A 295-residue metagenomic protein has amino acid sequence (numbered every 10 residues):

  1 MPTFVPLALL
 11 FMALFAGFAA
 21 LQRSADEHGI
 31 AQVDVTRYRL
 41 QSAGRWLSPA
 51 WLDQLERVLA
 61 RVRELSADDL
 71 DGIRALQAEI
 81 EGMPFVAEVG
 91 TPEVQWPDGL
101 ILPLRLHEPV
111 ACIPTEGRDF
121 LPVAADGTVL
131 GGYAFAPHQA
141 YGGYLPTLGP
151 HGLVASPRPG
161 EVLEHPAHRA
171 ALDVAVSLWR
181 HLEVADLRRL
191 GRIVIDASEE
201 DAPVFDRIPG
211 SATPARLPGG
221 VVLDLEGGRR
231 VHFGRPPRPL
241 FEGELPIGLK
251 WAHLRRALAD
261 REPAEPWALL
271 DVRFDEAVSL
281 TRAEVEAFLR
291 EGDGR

Functional and structural regions predicted by a protein language model:
M1-R39, E56-R295: Charged, solvent-exposed interaction patches on well-folded alpha/beta domains that mediate macromolecular contacts
R45-V58: Histidine-centered catalytic/metal-coordination loop motif
